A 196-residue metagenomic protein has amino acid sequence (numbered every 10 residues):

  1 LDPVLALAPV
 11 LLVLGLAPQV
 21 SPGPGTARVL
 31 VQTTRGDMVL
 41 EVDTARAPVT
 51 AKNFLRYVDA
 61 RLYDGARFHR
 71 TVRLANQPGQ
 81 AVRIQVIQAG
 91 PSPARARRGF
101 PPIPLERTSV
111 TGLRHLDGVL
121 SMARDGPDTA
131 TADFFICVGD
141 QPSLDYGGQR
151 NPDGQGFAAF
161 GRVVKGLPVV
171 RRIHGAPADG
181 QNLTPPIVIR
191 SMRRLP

Functional and structural regions predicted by a protein language model:
D2-L12: Sec-dependent signal peptide recognition, specifically the positively charged N-region followed immediately by
V13-P196: Cyclophilin-like peptidyl-prolyl cis-trans isomerases
